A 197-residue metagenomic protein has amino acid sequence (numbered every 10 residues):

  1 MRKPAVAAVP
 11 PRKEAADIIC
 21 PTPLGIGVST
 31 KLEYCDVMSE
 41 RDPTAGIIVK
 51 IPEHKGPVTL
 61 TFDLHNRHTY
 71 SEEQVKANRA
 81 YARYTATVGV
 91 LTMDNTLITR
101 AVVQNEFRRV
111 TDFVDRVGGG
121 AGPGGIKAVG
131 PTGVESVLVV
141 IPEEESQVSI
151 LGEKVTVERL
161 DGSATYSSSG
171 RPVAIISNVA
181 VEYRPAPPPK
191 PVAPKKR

Functional and structural regions predicted by a protein language model:
R2-G46, N178-R197: Non-catalytic extracellular/lumenal accessory regions of secreted precursors
E14, P52, S136-R197: C-terminal edge strands of extracellular/lumenal beta-sandwich accessory domains
G25-M38, T96-E144, V157-G162: Extended, solvent-exposed segments with strong compositional bias
T44-K76: Contiguous beta-strand segments within globular domains
A45, V58, Y84-A86, S146 (+1 more regions): Envelope-exposed proteins and targeting segments
E53, D63-H68, T92-D94, V102-N105 (+1 more regions): A mature extracytoplasmic/lumenal domain signature
E73-A86: Short coil-to-beta strand junction motifs in C2/discoidin
T87-L91: Beta-strand signatures of extracellular beta-sandwich domains
